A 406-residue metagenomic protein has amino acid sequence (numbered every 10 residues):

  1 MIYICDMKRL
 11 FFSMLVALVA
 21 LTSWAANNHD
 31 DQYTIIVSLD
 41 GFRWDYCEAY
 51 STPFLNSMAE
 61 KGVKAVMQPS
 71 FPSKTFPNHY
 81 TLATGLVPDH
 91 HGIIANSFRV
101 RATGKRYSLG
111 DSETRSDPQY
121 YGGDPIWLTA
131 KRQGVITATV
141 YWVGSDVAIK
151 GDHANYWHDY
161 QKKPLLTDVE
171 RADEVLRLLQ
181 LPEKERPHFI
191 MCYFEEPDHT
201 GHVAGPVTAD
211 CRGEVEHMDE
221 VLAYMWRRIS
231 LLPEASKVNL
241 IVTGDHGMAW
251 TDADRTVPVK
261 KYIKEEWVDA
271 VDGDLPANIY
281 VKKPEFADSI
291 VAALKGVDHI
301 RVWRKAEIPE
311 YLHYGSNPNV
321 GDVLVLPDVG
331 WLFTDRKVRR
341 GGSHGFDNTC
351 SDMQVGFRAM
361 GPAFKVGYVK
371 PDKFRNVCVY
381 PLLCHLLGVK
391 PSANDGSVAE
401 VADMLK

Functional and structural regions predicted by a protein language model:
M1-D30: Bacterial Sec-dependent N-terminal signal peptides
D31-R43, S57-M58, L82, A130 (+7 more regions): Beta-strand elements within well-structured catalytic alpha/beta cores of enzymes that handle phosphate/sulfate esters
D45-H91: Short, structured active-site-proximal loop/turn typified by the sulfatase FGly-forming signature C/S-X-P-X-R
L86-P206, T334: His/Asp/Glu-rich, glycine-adjacent segments that coordinate divalent cations and/or stabilize oxyanion chemistry on
N155-L179, C211-E220, K261-P276: Acidic, His- and aromatic-enriched active-site or binding-groove loops in soluble protein domains that engage sugars
D168-Q180, P197-V238, D288, L383: A long, amphipathic alpha-helix that forms part of the scaffold/cap immediately adjacent to metal-dependent active
K237-V238, H246-K282: Acidic/histidine-rich catalytic neighborhood
V271-L382: Active-site neighborhoods of enzymes that stabilize oxyanions during catalysis
